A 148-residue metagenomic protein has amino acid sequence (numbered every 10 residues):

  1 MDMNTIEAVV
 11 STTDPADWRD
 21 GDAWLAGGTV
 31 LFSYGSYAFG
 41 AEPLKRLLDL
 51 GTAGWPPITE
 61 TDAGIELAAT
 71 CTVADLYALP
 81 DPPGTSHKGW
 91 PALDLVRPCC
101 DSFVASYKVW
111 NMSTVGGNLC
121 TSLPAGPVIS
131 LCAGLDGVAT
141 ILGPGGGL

Functional and structural regions predicted by a protein language model:
M1-L148: C-terminal structural segment of proteins
